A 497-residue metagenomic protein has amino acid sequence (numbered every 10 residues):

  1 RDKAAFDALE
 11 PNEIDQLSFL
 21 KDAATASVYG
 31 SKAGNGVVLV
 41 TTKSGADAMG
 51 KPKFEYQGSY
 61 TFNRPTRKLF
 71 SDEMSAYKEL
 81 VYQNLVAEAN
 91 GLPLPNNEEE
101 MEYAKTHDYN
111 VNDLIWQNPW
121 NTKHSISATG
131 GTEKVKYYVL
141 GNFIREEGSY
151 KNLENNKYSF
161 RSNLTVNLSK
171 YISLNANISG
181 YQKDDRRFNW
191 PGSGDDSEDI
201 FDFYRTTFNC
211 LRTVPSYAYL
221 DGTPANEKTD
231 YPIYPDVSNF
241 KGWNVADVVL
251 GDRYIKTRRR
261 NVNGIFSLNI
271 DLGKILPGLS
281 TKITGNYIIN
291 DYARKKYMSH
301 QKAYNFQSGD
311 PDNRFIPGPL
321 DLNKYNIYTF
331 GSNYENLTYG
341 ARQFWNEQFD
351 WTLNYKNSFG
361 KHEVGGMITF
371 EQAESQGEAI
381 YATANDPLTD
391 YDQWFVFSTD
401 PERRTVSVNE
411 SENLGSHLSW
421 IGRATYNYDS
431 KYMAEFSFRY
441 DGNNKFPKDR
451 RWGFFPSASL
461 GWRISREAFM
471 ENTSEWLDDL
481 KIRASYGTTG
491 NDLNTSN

Functional and structural regions predicted by a protein language model:
R1, E99-T129, K134-E147, A218-L272 (+4 more regions): Outer-membrane beta-barrel transmembrane strand signature
R1-A23: Short acidic/polar hinge/loop motifs at secondary-structure boundaries that mediate gating or recognition
R1-K3, G36, S44-N152, N189-P191: Residues embedded in well-ordered regular secondary structure
F6-L9, Y29-G30, A128, L414 (+2 more regions): Replace "in large, NTP-powered and nucleic-acid-processing enzymes" with "in large, NTP-powered factors and other
E13-Q16, A33-N63, K134-P224, R253-M298 (+3 more regions): Transmembrane beta-barrel strand/turn architecture of Gram-negative outer membrane proteins
L69, E102, V111-Q117, N189-P191 (+6 more regions): Extracellular/periplasm-exposed beta-strand and loop segments of Gram-negative cell-envelope proteins, dominated by
A76-H107, D195-G242, H300-N333, Q376-S407 (+1 more regions): Surface-exposed loop/turn segments flanking beta-strands in extracellular/periplasmic regions
I289-D291, Y297, E371, D392-S457 (+2 more regions): Signature of Gram-negative outer-membrane beta-barrel scaffolds
